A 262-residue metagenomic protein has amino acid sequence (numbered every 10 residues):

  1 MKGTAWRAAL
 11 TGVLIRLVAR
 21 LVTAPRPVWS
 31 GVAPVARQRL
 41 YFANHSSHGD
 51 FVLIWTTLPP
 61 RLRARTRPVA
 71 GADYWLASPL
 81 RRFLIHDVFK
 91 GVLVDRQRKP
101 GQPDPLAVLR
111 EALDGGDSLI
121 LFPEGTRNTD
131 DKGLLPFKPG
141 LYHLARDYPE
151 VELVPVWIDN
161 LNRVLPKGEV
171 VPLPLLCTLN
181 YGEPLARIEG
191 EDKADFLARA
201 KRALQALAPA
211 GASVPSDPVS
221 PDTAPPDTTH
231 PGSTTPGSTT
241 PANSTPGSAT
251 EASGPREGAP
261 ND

Functional and structural regions predicted by a protein language model:
M1-P25, L76-F89, E169-P174: Alpha-helical membrane-targeting segments
I15-H45: Helix-to-loop junction immediately C-terminal to a conserved catalytic motif
V35-Q97: Catalytic core of membrane glycerolipid acyltransferases/transacylases, capturing the structured, soluble-facing
Q38-L40, S118-F122, V154: Residue-level preference for the first positions of well-ordered beta-strands
V92-P136: Internal catalytic-core helix/loop-beta-alpha segment that presents or stabilizes conserved functional determinants
L106-A107, E111, C177-A200, Q205 (+1 more regions): A charged, well-structured terminal subsegment
T129-A194: A cross-family acyltransferase "interaction/gating" segment
A212-N261: Intrinsically disordered, low-complexity terminal tails and inter-domain linkers enriched for S/T/G/P/D/E
